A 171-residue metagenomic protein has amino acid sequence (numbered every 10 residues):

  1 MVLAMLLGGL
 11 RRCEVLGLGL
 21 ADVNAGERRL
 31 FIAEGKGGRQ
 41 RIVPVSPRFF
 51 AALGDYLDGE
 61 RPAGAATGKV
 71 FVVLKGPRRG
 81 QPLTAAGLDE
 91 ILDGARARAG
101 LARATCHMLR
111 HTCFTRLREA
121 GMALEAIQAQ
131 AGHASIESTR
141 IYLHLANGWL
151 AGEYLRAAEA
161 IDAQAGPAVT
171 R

Functional and structural regions predicted by a protein language model:
M1-C13, R29-F31, T115-R116, A158: Short pre-functional
M5-G17, A120-M122, H133: A short, glycine-centered helix-capping/turn motif at helix boundaries that positions DNA-contacting or catalytic
C13, G17-A51: Conserved tyrosine-mediated DNA breakage-rejoining catalytic core shared by Y-recombinases
L16, Q128, R140: The alpha-helix within a helix-turn-helix
E34, A131, I136-R156: Catalytic-site neighborhood detector that most strongly recognizes the C-terminal catalytic loop/helix of tyrosine
V43, D89-A129: Short, basic (Lys/Arg/His-rich) helix/loop patches that form interaction surfaces in the mid-to-C-terminal regions
P47-L101, P167: Active-site/catalytic core of tyrosine-dependent DNA strand-transfer enzymes
A157-R171: C-terminal secondary-structure termini that scaffold catalytic or DNA-interacting sites
